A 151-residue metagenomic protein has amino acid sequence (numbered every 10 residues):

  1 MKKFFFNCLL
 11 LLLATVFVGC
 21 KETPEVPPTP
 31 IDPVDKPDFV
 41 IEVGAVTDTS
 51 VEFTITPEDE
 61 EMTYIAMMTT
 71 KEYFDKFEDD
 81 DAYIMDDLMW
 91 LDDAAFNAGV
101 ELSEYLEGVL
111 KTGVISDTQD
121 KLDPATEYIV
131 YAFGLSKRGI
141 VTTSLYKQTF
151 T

Functional and structural regions predicted by a protein language model:
M1-V18: Sec-dependent bacterial lipoprotein signal peptides
T15-V43: Bacterial Sec-dependent N-terminal signal peptides
E42-T54, K111-G113: Ser/Thr- and Asn-enriched, surface-exposed coil loops between beta-strands
E52-D93: Solvent-exposed loop/turn segments flanking beta-strands in beta-repeat/beta-sandwich domains
A94-L110: Extended, solvent-exposed segments with strong compositional bias
L106-K111, T118-E127: Surface-exposed, short loops/turns at beta-strand junctions within beta-sandwich domains
G113-S116, L135-T151: Extracellular fibronectin type III
K121-I140: Beta-strand-rich modules
